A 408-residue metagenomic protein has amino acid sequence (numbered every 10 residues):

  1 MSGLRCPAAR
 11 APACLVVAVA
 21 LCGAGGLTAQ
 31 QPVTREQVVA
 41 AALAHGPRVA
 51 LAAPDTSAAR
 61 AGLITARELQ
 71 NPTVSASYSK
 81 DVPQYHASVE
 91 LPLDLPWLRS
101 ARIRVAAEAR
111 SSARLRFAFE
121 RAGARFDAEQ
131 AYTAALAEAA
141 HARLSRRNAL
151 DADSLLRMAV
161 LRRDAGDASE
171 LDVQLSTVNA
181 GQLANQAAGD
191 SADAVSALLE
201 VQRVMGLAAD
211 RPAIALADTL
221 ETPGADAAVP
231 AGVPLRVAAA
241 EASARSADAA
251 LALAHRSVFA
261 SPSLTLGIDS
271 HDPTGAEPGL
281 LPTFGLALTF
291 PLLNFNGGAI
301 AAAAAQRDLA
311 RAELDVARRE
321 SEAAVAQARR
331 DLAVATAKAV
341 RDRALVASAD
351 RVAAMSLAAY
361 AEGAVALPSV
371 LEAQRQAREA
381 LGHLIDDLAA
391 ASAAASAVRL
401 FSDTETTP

Functional and structural regions predicted by a protein language model:
P12-A24: Bacterial N-terminal signal peptides
E36-H45, V105, D172-V173, T177-N179 (+4 more regions): Amphipathic alpha-helical coiled-coil scaffold segments and their short linker/junction regions
A40-A50, S57-P72, A87-V105, R114-A122 (+5 more regions): A glycine-/polar-enriched beta->alpha junction
L69-K80, R99, A260-H271: Transmembrane beta-strand segments that form the barrel wall of outer-membrane beta-barrel proteins
Y78-V82, L93, I268-D272, F290-L292 (+1 more regions): Transmembrane beta-strands of outer-membrane beta-barrel pores
D81-Y85, P278-P282: Residues that define the transmembrane beta-barrel architecture of outer-membrane proteins
E120-A122, N185-A209, A347-T404: Short segments within alpha-helical structural elements
R121-V233, A238, A328-D331, A335 (+2 more regions): Periplasmic alpha-helical coiled-coil/stalk elements that build and connect Gram-negative outer-membrane
